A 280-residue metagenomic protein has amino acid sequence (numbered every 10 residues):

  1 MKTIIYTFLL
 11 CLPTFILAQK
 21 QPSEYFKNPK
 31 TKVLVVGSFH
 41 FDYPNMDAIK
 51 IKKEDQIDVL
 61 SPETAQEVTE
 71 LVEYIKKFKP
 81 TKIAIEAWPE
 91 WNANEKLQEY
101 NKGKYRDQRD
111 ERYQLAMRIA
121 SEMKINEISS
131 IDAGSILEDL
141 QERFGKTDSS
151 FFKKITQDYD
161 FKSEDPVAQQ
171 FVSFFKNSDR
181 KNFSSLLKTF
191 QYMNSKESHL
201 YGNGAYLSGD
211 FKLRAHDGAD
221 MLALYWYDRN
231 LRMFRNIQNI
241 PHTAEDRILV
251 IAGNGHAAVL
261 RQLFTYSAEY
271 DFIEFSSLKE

Functional and structural regions predicted by a protein language model:
M1-E24: Bacterial Sec-dependent N-terminal signal peptides
Y25-F39, D47: N-terminal regions that are enriched for targeting/export leaders and immediately downstream pro/stem segments
D42-E63: Acidic/histidine-rich helix-loop elements that form or flank divalent-metal/phosphate-binding sites at the catalytic
D42-N45, W91-E95, L137-L140, A257-L260: Short catalytic/ligand-binding loop motif for oxyanion handling, primarily in non-cytosolic enzymes, centered on
I57-V72, N101-K102: N-terminal post-signal-peptidase region of extra-cytosolic proteins
K79-I85: Proline-aspartate-enriched helix->loop->beta-strand connector
L97-I240: Hydrophobic, often amphipathic alpha-helical segments used for membrane interaction and targeting
D220-E280: A cross-kingdom marker for long, charged
